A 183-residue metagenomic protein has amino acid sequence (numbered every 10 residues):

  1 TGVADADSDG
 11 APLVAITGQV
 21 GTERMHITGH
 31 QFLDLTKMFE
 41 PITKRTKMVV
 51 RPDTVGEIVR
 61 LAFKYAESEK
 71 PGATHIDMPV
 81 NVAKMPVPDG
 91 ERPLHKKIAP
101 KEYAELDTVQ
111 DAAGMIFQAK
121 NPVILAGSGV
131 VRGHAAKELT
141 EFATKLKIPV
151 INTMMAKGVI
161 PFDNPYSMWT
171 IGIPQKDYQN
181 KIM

Functional and structural regions predicted by a protein language model:
T1-M183: N-terminal alpha/beta PP-like core and its mobile active-site loop of ThDP/TPP-dependent enzymes
